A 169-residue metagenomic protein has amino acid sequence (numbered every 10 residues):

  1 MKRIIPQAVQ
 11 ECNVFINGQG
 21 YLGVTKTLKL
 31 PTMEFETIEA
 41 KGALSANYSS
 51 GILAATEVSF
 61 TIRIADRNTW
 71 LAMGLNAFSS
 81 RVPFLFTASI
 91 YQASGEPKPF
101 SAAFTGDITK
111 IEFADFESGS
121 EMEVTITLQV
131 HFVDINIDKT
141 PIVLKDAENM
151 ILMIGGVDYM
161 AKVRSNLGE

Functional and structural regions predicted by a protein language model:
M1-E36, G156, K162-E169: Polar/acidic, low-complexity leader/linker segments enriched in S/T/G and N/D
Q10, A54-V58, S80-F84, K98-F100 (+1 more regions): A generic structural signal for short beta-strands and their flanking turns/coil linkers
I16-G18, I62-N68, A88-S94, G106-K110 (+1 more regions): Beta-strand elements of well-folded, non-transmembrane domains
V24-A54: A positional/architectural concept
A43-S49, D66-N76, T87-I90, E112-F116: Short secondary-structure capping micro-motifs at structural edges
A46-R67, S120-V133: Oligomerization/assembly interface segments of phage tail-like spikes and tubes
M73-A102: Short, acidic/charged, Gly/Pro-enriched secondary-structure junctions
D107-E169: Mixed-charge, glycine-accented linear interaction segment located at domain edges/termini
